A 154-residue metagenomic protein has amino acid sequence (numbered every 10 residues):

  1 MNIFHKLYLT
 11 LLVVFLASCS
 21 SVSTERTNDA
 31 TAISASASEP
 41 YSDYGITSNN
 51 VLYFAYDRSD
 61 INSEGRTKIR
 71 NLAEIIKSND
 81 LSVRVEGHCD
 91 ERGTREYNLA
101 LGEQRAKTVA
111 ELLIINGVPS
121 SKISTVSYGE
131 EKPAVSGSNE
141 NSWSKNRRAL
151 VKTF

Functional and structural regions predicted by a protein language model:
M1-Y8: Bacterial N-terminal signal peptides that target proteins for export
I3, S59, E96-Y97: Short, contiguous strand/loop micro-motifs
T10-V13: Pyridoxal 5′-phosphate
F15-S18: C-terminal motif of bacterial Sec signal peptides marking the signal peptidase cleavage site
S20-S82: Periplasmic peptidoglycan-binding/tethering modules of Gram-negative envelope proteins
H88-F154: Periplasmic OmpA-like peptidoglycan-binding domain that tethers envelope proteins to the cell wall
